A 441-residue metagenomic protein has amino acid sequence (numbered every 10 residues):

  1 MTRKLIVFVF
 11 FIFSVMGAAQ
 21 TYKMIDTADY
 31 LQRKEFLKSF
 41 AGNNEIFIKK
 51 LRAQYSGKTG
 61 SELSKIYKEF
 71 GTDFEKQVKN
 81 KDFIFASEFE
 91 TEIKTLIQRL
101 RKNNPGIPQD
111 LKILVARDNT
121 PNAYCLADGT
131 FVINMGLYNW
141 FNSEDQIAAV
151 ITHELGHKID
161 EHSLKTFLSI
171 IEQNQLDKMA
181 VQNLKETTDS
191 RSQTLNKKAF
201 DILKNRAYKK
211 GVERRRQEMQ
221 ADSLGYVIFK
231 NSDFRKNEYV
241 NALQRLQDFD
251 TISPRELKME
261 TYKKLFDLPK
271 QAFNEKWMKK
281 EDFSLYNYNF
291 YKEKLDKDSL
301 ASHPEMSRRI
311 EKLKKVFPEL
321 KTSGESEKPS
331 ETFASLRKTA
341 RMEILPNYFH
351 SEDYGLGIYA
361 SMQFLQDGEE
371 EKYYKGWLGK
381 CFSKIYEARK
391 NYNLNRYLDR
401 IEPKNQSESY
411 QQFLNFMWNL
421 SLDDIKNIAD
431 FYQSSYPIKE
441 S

Functional and structural regions predicted by a protein language model:
M1-T27: Bacterial Sec-dependent N-terminal signal peptides
T21-T188, K204-E213, Q220-K294, K312-S441: Peri-catalytic and regulatory segments of divalent metal-dependent proteins
Y67-K68, T194-F200: Flexible hinge/switch segments at interdomain interfaces of large molecular machines
E186-N196: Short, composition-biased local secondary-structure segments
K297: Eukaryote-biased recognition of electropositive, low-complexity segments and basic polyanion/acidic-motif-binding
